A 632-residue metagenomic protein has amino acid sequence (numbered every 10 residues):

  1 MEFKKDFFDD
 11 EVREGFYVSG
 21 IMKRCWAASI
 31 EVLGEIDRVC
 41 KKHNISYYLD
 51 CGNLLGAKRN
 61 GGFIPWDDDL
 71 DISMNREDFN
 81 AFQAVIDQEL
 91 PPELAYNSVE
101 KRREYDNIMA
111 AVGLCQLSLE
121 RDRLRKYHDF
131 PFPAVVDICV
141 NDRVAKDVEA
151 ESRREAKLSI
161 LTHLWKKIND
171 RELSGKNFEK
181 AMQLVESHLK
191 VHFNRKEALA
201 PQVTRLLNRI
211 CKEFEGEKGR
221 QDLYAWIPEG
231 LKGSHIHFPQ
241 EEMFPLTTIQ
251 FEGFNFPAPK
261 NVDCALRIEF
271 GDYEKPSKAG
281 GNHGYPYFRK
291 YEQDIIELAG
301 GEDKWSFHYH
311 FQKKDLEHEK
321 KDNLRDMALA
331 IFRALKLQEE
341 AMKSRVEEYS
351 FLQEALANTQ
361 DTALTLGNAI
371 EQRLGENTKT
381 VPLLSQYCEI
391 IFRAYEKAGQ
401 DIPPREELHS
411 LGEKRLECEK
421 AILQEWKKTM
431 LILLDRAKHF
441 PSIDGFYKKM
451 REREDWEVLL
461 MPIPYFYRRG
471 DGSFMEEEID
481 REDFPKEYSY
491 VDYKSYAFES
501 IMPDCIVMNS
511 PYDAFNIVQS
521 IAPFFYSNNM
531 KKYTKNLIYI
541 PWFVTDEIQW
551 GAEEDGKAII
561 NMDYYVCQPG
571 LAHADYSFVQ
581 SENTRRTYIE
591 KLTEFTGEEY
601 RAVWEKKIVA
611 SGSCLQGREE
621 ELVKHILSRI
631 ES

Functional and structural regions predicted by a protein language model:
E2-K5: Conserved oxyanion/phosphate-binding beta-strand-loop segments in alpha/beta enzyme cores
F7-R13, Y17-H43, I86-E269, P276-K314: Conserved catalytic core of two-metal-ion nucleotidyltransferases
D37-L70, M74-N80, E241: Active-site nucleotide-donor binding segment shared across nucleotidyl transfer reactions
Y48, F63-W66, F244, V262 (+2 more regions): Tryptophan-centric aromatic hotspots in well-structured domains and transmembrane helices
L54-G56, D78-N80, K101-R103, N141-K146 (+9 more regions): Short, solvent-exposed loop/turn segments at secondary-structure junctions
E317-C505, S510, A514, L622-I626: N-terminal pre-catalytic "stem/leader" segment of glycosyltransferase-like enzymes
T429-G617: Active-site and donor-binding regions of nucleotide-sugar-utilizing enzymes
Q616-E631: Structured N-terminal alpha/beta-domain signature that marks small ligand/cofactor-binding or signaling modules
